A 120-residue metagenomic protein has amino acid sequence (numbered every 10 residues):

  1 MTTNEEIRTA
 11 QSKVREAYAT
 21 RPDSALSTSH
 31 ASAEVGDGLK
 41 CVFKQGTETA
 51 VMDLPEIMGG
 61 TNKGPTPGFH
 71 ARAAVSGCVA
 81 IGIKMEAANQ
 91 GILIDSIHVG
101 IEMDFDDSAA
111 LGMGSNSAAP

Functional and structural regions predicted by a protein language model:
M1-R72, M85-P120: Extended beta-strand/beta-hairpin segments
A74-V79: Alpha-helical metal-binding/catalytic segments enriched in His/Glu/Asp
G82: Short Gly/charged-rich anion-binding patches and loops
